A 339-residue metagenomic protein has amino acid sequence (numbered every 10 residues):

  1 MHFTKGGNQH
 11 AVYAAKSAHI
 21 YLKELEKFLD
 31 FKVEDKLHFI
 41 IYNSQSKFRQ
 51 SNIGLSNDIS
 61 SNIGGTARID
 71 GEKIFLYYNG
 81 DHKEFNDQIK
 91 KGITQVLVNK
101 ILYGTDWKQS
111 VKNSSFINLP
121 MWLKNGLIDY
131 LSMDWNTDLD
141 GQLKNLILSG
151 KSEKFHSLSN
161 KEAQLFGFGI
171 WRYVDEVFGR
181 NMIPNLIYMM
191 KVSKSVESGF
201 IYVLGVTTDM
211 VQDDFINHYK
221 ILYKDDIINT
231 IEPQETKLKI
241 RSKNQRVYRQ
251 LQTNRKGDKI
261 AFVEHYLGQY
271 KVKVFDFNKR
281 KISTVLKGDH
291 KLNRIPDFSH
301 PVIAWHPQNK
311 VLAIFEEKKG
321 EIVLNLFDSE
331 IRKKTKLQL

Functional and structural regions predicted by a protein language model:
M1-N113, P120, T137-D138, G199: Juxtacatalytic substrate-recognition/specificity segment
L25, L119-D138, N145-G205: Active-site-proximal alpha-helical
E84, V247-R249, G268, S299-P301 (+1 more regions): Beta-rich catalytic cores
Y188-T230: A glycine-/small-residue-rich N-terminal strand-loop-strand element that serves as the cofactor-binding glycine loop
D225-V247, F275-S299, L326-L339: Multi-bladed beta-propeller domains
L238-K271: Beta-strand-rich domains and repeat architectures in extracellular enzymes and scaffolds, especially beta-propellers
L251, I260, V272-V274, I303 (+1 more regions): Hydrophobic beta-strand positions in blades of beta-propellers and related beta-sheet-rich domains
A261-L267, D276, V302-Q308, A313-K319 (+1 more regions): Beta-strand C-termini and the immediately following turn/loop, strongest in propeller blades
